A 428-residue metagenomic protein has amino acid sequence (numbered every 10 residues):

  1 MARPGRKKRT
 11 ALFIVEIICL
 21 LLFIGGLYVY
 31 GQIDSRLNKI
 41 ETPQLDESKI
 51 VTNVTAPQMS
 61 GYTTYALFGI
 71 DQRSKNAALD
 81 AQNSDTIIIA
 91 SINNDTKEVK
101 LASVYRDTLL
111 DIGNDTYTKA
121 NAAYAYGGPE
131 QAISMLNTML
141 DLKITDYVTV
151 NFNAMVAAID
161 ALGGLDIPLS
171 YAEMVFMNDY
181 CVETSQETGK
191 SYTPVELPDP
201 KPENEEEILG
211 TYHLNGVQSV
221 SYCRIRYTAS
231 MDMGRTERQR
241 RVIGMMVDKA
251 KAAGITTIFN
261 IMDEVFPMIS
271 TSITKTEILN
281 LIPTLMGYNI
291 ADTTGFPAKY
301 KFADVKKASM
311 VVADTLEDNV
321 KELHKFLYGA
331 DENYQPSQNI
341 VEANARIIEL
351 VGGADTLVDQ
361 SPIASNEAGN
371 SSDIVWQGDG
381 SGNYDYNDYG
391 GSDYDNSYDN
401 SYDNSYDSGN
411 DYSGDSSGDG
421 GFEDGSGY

Functional and structural regions predicted by a protein language model:
A2-K97: Entry/capping segment at the start of metal-dependent catalytic domains with acidic active-site entry clusters
V51-T55, Y62, I112, F259 (+2 more regions): C-terminal solvent-exposed extensions
P57-G61, D160-T257, G427-Y428: Flexible, polar/acidic helix-loop-strand segments at domain edges
S60-T63, Q82-I87, T96-V104, D115 (+7 more regions): Extracytoplasmic
F68, S74, D107, M135-T145 (+8 more regions): Structured segments of extracytoplasmic/periplasmic soluble domains in secreted or envelope-associated proteins
S74-A78, T118-Y126, D141-D146, L209 (+4 more regions): Second-shell loop/turn segments in exported
T86, Y117, P129-N137, F152-V156 (+8 more regions): Extracytoplasmic/secreted envelope proteins and their assembly/folding machinery, especially bacterial periplasmic
V375-Y428: Long, low-complexity, intrinsically disordered segments
